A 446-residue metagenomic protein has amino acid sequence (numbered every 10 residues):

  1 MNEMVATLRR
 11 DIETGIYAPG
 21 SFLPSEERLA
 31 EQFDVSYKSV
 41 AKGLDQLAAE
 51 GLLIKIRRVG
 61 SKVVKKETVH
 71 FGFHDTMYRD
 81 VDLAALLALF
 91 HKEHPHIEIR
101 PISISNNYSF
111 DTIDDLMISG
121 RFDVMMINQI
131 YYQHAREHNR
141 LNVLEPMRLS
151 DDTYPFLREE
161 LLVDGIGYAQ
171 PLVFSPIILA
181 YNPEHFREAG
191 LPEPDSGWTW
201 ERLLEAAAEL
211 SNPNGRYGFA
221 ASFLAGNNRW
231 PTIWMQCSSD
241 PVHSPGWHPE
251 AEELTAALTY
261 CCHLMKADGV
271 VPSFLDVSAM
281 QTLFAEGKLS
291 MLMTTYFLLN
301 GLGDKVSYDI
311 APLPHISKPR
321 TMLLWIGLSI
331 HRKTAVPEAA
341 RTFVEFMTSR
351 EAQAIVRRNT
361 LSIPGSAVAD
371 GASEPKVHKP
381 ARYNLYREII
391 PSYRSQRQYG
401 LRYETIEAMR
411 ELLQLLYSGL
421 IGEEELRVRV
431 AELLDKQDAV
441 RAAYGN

Functional and structural regions predicted by a protein language model:
M1-L23, E27-R28, Q32: Extreme N-terminal segment that seeds HTH/winged-HTH DNA-binding domains in transcriptional regulators
E67-D80, I97-I102, V124, Y168 (+1 more regions): Short, well-ordered beta-strand elements
Q129-I178: Hinge/lid segment of periplasmic solute-binding proteins
L204-W247: Extracytoplasmic/periplasmic solute-binding protein
S244-F274: Glycine-centered hinge/linker elements that transmit conformational signals in sensory and ligand-binding systems
M265-A335: Extracytoplasmic/periplasmic substrate-binding proteins
I330-G400: Mature extracytoplasmic/periplasmic domains
P380-A443: C-terminal capping/gating helix-and-loop segments adjacent to ligand/active sites or protein-protein/ligand interfaces
